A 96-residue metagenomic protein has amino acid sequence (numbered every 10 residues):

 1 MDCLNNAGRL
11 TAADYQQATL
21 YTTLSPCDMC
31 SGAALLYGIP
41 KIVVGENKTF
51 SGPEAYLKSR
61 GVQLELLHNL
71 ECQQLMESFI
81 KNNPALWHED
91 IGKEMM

Functional and structural regions predicted by a protein language model:
M1, T22, I42-V44: A short linear-motif detector with a strong N-terminal bias
M1-N5, D28, G32: N-terminal, well-ordered alpha-helical segments
C3-L24: Mobile, glycine- and charge-enriched loop segments and immediately flanking short secondary-structure elements within
Q16, P26, G32-M96: Zinc-dependent deaminase
